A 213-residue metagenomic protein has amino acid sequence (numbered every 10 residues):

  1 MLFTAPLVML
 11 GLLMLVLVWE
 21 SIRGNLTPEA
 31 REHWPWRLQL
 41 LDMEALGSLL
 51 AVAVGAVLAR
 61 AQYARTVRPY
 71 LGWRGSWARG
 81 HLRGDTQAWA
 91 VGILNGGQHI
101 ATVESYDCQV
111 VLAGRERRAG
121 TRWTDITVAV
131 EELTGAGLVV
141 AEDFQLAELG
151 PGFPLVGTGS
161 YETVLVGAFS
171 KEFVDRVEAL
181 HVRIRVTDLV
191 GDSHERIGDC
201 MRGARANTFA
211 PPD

Functional and structural regions predicted by a protein language model:
M1-A51, H81-R83, D175-R176, M201-D213: Short hydrophobic membrane-inserting helices
L46-T66: Transmembrane alpha-helices and immediately adjacent membrane-cytoplasm interface residues in multi-pass integral
A59-T86, G96, V110-A113: Low-complexity, acidic Ser/Thr/Pro/Gly-rich terminal tails and inter-domain linkers that flank the onset of structured
G84-A90, E162, A179-H181: Short, solvent-exposed loop/turn segments enriched in Ser/Thr/Gly
V91-I100: Asparagine-centered strand-capping/turn motif at beta-strand->loop junctions
V103-E116, W123-I126: Short acidic, flexible loop segments centered on an aromatic residue
W123-S170: Intrinsically disordered, low-complexity Pro/Gly/Ser/Thr-rich segments with frequent PxxP/GP/PP motifs and embedded
R183-D213: Acidic, serine/threonine- and proline-rich intrinsically disordered appendage/tail regions
